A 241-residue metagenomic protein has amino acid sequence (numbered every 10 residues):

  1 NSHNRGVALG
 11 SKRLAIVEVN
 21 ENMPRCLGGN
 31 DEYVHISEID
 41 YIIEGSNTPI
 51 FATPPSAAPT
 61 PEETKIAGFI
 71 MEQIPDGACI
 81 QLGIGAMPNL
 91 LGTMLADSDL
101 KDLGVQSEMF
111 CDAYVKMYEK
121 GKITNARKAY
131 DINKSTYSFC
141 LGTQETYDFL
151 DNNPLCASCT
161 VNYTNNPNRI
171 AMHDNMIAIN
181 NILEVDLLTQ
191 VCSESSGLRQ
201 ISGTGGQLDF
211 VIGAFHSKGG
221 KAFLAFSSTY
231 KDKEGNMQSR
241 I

Functional and structural regions predicted by a protein language model:
N1-I241: Conserved phosphate- and dinucleotide-binding cores of soluble alpha/beta proteins, encompassing both enzyme active
